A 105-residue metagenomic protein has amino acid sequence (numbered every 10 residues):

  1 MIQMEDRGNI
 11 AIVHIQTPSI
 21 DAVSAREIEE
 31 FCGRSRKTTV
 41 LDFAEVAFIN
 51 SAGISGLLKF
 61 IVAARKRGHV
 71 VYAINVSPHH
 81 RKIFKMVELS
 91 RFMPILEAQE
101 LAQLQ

Functional and structural regions predicted by a protein language model:
M1-F48, K59-Q105: STAS-like cytosolic regulatory interaction modules
